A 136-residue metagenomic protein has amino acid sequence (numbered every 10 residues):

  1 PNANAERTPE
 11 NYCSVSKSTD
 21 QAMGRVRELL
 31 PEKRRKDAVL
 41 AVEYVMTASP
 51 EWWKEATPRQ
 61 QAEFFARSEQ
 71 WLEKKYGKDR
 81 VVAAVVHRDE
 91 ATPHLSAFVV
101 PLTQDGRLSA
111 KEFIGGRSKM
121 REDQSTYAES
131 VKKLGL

Functional and structural regions predicted by a protein language model:
P1-L136: N-terminal nicking endonuclease/strand-transfer module with a His-rich metal-binding environment and a catalytic Tyr
